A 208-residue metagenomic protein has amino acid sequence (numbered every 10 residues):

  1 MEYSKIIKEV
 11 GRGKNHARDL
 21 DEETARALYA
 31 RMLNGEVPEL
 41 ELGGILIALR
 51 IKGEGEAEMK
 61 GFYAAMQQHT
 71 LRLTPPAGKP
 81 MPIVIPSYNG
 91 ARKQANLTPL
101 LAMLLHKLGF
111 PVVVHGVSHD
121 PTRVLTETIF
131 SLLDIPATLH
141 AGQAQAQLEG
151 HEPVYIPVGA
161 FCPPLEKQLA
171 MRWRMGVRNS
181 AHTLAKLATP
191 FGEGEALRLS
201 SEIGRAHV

Functional and structural regions predicted by a protein language model:
M1-Q94, H106-L108, V112: Acidic, glycine/proline-rich low-complexity segments that act as flexible tails and inter-domain linkers
A17, G35, G90-A91, H115-H119 (+2 more regions): Glycine- and other small-residue-rich loops at beta-strand/loop junctions that grip anionic moieties
I45, F130, A185: Residue-level signal for inorganic ion chemistry
G78-Q147: A generic, well-ordered mixed alpha/beta core segment in the N-terminal half of proteins
A141-E202: Phosphate/diphosphate-binding glycine-rich loops and adjacent basic-rich segments that engage nucleotide
A206-V208: Conserved small/polar residues in nucleotide/adenosyl-binding loops
